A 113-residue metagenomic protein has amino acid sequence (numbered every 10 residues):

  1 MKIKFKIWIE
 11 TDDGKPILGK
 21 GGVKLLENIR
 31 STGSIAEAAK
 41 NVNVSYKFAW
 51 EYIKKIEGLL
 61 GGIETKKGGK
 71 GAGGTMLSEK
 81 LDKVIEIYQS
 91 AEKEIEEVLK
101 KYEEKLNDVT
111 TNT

Functional and structural regions predicted by a protein language model:
M1-G14: Short, Lys/Arg-enriched N-terminal segment that forms or immediately precedes the first helix of a structured domain
P16-K20: Short helix-coil-helix linker/hinge
L25-L26: Short alpha-helical "packing" element that flanks the helix-turn-helix/winged-helix DNA-binding module
T32-A39: Short helix-boundary/capping micro-motifs
N43-V44: Central "turn" residue of the DNA-binding helix-turn-helix
G58-M76: A short LG(V/I)-centered, amphipathic sequence patch enriched for acidic residue(s) preceding the LG motif
V84-T113: Helix-turn-helix/homeodomain-like alpha-helical modules used for DNA recognition and transcription-factor dimerization
